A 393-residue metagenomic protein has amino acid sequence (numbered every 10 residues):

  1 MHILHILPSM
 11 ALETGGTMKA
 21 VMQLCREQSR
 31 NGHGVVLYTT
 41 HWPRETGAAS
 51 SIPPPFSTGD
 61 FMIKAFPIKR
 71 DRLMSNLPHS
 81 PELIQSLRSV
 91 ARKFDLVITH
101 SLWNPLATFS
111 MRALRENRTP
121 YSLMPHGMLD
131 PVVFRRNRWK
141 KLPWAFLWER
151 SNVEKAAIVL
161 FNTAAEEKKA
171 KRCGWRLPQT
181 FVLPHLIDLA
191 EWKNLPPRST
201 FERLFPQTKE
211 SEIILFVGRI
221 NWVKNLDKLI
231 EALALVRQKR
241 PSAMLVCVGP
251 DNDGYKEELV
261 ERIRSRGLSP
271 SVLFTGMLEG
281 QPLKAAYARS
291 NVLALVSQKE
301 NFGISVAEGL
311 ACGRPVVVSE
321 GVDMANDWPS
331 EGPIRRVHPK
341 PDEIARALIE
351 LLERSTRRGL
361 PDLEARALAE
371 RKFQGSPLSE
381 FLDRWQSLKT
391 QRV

Functional and structural regions predicted by a protein language model:
L4, L160, Q207-K224, I230-L233 (+1 more regions): Conserved donor-binding/catalytic core segment of Leloir-type glycosyltransferases
H41, A165, L186: Carbohydrate-associated surface elements
A91, V153, M277-L278, A285-S290: Short alpha-helical donor nucleotide-sugar binding micro-motif in glycosyltransferases
K141-V159: Membrane-proximal helix-turn-helix segments that form the acceptor-binding/catalytic region of lipid-linked
Q298: Aromatic "clamp/platform" in nucleotide-sugar-dependent glycosyltransferases that forms part of the donor/acceptor
P315-S319: Short hydrophobic beta-strand element within catalytic cores of glycosyltransferases and related nucleotide-activated
S330, I334-D342, E350-T356: Conserved acidic donor-binding segment of nucleotide-sugar-dependent glycosyltransferases
T356-K389: A charged, aromatic-enriched C-terminal amphipathic alpha-helix characteristic of glycosyltransferases across folds
